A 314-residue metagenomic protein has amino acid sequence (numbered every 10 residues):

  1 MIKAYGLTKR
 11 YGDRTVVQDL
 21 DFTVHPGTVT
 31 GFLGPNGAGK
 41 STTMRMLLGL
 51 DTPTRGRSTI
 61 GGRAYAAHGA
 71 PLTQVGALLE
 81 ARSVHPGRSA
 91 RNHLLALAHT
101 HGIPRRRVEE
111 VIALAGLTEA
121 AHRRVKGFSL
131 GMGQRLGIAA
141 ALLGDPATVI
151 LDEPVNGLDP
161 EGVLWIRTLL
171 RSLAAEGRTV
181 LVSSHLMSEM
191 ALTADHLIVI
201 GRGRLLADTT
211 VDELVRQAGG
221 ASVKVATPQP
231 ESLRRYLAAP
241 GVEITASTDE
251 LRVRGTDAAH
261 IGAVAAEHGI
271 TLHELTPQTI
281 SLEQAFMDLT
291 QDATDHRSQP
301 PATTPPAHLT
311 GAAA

Functional and structural regions predicted by a protein language model:
I2-D195, V199-G201: ABC transporter nucleotide-binding domains
R57, S222, T271-E274: Residues at or immediately flanking beta-strands
H101, G177, A218, G241 (+2 more regions): Conserved NTP-handling cores and scaffolds of large molecular machines
E110, D212-R216, Q299-P301: Short, flexible cytosolic linker that couples an ABC transmembrane/permease module to its adjacent nucleotide-binding
I166-R254: ABC transporter nucleotide-binding domain
T256-A314: C-terminal coupling/interaction segments
